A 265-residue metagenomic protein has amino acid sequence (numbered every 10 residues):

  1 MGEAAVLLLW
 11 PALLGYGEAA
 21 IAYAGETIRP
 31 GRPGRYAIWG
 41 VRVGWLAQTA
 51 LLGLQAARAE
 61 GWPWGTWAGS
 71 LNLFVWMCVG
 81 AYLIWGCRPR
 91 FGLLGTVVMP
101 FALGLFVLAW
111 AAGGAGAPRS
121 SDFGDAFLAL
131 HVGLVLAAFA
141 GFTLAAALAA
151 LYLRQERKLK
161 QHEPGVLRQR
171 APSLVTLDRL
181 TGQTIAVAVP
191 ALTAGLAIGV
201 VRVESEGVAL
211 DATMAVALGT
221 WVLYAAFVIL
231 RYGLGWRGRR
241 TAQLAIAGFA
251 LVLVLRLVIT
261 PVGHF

Functional and structural regions predicted by a protein language model:
M1-E18, V135-F142: Hydrophobic transmembrane alpha-helical segments in integral membrane proteins
L13-G25, G44-L52, L73-W85, Y224-A226: Central hydrophobic cores of alpha-helical transmembrane segments in multi-pass inner-membrane proteins across all
G34-R42, T66-G69, G92-L103, R240-A247: Cytoplasmic-side transmembrane-helix entry/capping segments in multi-pass membrane proteins
Q48-V98, V200-L218: Membrane-interface helix-loop-helix modules in multi-pass inner-membrane proteins
P89-L136: Hydrophobic alpha-helical segments and helix pairs
K158-V201: A mid-sequence, solvent-exposed acidic-amphipathic segment
A226-A250: Interfacial loop-to-transmembrane junctions
V254-F265: Juxtamembrane boundary at the C-terminal end of a transmembrane helix
